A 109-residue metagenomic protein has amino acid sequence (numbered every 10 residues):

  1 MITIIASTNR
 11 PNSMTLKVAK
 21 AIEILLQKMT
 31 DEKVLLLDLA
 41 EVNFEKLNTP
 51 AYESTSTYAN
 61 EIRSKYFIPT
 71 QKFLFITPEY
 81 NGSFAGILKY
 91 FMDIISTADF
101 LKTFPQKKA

Functional and structural regions predicted by a protein language model:
M1-T97: N-terminal beta1-alpha1-beta2 submodule of the flavodoxin-like/Rossmannoid cofactor-binding fold
I95-A109: Short, acidic/small-residue loops that bind anionic groups at enzyme active sites
